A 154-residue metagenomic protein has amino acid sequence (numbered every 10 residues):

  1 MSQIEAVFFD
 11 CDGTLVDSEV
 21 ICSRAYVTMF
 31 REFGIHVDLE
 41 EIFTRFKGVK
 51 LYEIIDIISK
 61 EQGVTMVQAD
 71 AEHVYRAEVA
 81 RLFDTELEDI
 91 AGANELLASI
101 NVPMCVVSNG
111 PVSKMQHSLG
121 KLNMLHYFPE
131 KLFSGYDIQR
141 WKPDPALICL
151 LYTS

Functional and structural regions predicted by a protein language model:
M1-E41: Active-site neighborhood of HAD-like aspartate-dependent phosphohydrolases
E32-Q62: Alpha-helical substrate-recognition element adjacent to the catalytic core
H36, T65, L125-P129: Conserved H-loop
I42-F46, H126-R140: A short, structured active-site edge motif that brings together acidic residues
I58-E95: Metal-dependent phosphoesterase signature
R81-V106, V112-Q116: Short, acidic loop-to-helix structural element flanking the phosphoryl-transfer center in phosphate-processing enzymes
Y152-T153: Conserved small/polar residues in nucleotide/adenosyl-binding loops
